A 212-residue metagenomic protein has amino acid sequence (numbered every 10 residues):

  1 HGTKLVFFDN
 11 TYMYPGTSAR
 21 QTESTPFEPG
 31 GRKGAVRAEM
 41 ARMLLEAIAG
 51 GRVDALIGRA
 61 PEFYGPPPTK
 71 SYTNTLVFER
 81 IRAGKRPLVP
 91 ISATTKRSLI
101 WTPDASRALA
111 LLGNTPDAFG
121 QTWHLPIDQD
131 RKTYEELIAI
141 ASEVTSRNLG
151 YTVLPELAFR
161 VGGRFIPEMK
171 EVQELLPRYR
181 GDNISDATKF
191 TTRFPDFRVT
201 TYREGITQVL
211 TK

Functional and structural regions predicted by a protein language model:
G2-E39, I48, L56: Conserved Rossmann-fold NAD(P)-dependent oxidoreductase catalytic core, especially the SDR/UDP-sugar
N10, R42-P67: Conserved beta-loop-beta element that borders a ligand/cofactor-binding pocket
G30-K33, P61-S71, I91-P103, I127-Q129: Glycine-rich "substrate-gating" loop/helix at the edge of Rossmann-like oxidoreductase active sites
A35, I100, K132, S185 (+1 more regions): Residue-level signal for the nucleotide or nucleotide-sugar donor/cofactor binding architecture
A38-L45, S106-R107: Conserved active-site helix of classical SDR/Rossmann-fold NAD(P)-dependent CH-OH oxidoreductases
E79-I100, L111: A conserved pocket-lining segment of Rossmann-fold NAD(P)-dependent short-chain dehydrogenase/reductase
A108-V172, R198-L210: Mid/C-terminal beta-alpha module of Rossmann-like enzyme folds, strongest in SDR-family dehydrogenases/epimerases
R160-G163, M169-K189: Mobile cap/lid helix-loop segments that border enzyme active or cofactor-binding sites and regulate substrate access
